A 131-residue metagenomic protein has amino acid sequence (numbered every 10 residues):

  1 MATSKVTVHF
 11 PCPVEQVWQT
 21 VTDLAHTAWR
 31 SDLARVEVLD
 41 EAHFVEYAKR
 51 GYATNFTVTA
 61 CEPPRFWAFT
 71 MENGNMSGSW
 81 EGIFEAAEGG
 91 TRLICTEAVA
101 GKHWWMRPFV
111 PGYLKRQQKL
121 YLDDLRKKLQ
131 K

Functional and structural regions predicted by a protein language model:
M1-E37: Hydrophobic ligand-binding cavity/cleft-lining segments
M1-T7, H43, A53, F66 (+2 more regions): Intrinsic-disorder/low-complexity, polar/charged segments enriched in Ser/Thr/Lys/Arg/Asp/Glu/Gln
V6-V8, T54-A60, M71, S79-A86: Hydrophobic/aromatic beta-strand elements that line small-molecule binding cavities or substrate pockets in beta-rich
P11-E15, T59-P64, I83-R92, Q130-K131: A short, structured loop/turn motif at beta-sheet edges
Q16-V21, T27, V58, W67-F69 (+2 more regions): Hydrophobic pocket/interface hotspot
V38-L39, D123-K131: Short, highly charged C-terminal tails/helix-capping segments
A42-K49, W67-N73: Short beta-strand segments that buttress and anchor functional surface loops
E72-K127: Beta-strand/loop substructures that line and gate deep hydrophobic ligand-binding cavities in soluble
